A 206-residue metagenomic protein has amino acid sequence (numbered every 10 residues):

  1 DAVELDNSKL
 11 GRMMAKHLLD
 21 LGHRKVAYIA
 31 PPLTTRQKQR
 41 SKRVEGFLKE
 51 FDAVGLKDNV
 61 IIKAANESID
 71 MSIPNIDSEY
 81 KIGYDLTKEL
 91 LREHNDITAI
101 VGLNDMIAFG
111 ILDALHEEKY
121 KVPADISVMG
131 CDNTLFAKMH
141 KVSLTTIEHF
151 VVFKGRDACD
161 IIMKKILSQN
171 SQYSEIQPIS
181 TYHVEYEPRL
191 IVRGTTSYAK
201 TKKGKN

Functional and structural regions predicted by a protein language model:
A2-M13, I29-L86, V101-F109, C131-T134 (+2 more regions): Hinge/beta->alpha junction and helix N-cap segments in small-molecule ligand-binding domains
L10, Y84-K205: Flexible loop/turn connectors
H17, E50, A114: Rossmann-fold NAD(P)-dependent oxidoreductase module
L19-G22: Non-catalytic positions within long, well-ordered alpha-helices that form the structural scaffold/packing of enzyme
R24-K25, A30, H94: Domain-wide signal for the mature, well-folded portions of proteins, strongly enriched in nucleus-encoded organellar
K25, K57-I61, V122-S127: Short acidic capping loops at alpha-helix termini that bridge into adjacent secondary structure
